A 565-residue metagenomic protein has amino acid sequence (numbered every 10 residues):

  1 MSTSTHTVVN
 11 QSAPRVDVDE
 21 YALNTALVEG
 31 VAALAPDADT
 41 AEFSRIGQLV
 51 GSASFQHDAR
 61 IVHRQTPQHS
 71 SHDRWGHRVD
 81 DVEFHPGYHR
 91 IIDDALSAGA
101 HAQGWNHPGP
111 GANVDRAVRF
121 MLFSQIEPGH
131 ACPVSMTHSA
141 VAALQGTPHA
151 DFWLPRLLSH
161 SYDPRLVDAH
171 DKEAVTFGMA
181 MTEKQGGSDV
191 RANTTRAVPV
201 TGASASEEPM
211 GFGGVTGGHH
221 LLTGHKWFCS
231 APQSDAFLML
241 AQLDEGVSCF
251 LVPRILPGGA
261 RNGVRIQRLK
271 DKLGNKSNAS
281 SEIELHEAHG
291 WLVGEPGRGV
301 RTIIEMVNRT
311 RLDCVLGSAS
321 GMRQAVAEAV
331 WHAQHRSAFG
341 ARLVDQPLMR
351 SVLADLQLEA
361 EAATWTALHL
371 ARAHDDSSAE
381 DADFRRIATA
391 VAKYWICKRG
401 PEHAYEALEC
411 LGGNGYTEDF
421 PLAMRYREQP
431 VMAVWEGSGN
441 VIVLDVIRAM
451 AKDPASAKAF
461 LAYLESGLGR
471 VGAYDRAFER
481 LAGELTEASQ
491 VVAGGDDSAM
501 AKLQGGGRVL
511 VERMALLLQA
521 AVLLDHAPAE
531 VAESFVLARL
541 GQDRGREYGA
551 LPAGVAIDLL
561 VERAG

Functional and structural regions predicted by a protein language model:
M1-G109, P128: Extended, charge-enriched "interface" segments that sit outside catalytic cores
Q11, G30-D37, A41-S52, Q56 (+4 more regions): Alpha-helix capping/hinge segments and adjacent helical runs
D80-D168, S230-A231, E428, W435 (+1 more regions): Internal helix-loop-helix
G217-G263: A short core secondary-structure module
G258-A260, E282-T310, A327-V344, P454 (+1 more regions): A glycine-rich, basic-preceded beta-loop-alpha segment at the flavin cofactor/substrate interface of flavin-utilizing
A260-H286: Flexible, small-/acidic-enriched active-site or ligand-binding loops
E361-K393, L408-E409, Q490-G505: C-terminal helix-coil-helix/basic helical segment that borders enzyme active sites and/or dimer interfaces and provides
Y463-G565: C-terminal amphipathic alpha-helical interaction region
